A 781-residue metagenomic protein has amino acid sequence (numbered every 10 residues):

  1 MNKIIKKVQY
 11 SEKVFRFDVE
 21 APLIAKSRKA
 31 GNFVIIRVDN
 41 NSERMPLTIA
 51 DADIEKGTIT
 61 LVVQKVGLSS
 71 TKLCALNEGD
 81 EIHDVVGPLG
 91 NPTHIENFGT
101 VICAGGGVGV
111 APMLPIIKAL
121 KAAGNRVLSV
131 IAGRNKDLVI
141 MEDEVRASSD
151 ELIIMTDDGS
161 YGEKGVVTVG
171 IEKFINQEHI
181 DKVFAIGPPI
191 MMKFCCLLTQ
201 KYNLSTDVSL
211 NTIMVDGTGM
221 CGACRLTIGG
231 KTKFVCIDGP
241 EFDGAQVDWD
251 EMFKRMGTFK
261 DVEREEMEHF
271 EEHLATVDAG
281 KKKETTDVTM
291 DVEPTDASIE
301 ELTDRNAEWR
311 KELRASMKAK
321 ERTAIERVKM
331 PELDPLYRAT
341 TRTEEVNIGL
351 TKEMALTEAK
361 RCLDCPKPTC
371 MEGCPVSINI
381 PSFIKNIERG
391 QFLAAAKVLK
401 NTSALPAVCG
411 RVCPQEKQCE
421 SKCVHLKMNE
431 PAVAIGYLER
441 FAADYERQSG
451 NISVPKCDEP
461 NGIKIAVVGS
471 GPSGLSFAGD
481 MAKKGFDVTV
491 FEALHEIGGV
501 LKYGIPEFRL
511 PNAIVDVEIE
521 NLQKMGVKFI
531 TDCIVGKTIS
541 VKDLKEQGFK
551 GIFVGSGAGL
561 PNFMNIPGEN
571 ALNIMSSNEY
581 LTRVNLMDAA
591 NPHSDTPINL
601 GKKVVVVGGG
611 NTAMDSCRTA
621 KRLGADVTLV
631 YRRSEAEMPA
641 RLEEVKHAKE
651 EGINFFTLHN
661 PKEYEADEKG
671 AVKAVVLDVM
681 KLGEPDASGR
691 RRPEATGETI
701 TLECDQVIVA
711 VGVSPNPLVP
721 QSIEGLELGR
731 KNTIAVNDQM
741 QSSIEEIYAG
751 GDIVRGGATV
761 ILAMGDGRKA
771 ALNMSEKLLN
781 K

Functional and structural regions predicted by a protein language model:
M1-D80: Ferredoxin-reductase
L68-V215: FNR/FR-type flavoprotein reductase catalytic core
P112, P189-I190, N211-E241, K360-S382 (+1 more regions): Local cysteine-cluster metal-coordination motifs and their immediate loop/turn environment, predominantly Fe-S cluster
R134-D143, D487-V490, L494-M525, F529 (+2 more regions): Rossmann-like dinucleotide-binding cores of NAD(P)H-dependent redox enzymes
Q200-Y202, A339-E358, N379-R411, N429-K456 (+1 more regions): Ferredoxin-type iron-sulfur electron-transfer modules in oxidoreductases and energy-metabolism complexes
A442-E459, V517-K537, P561-L623, L728-S743: Glycine-rich dinucleotide-binding loop and its adjacent helix/turn
N570-G601, P685-G757: FAD-site-proximal beta/loop scaffold in flavoenzymes
S616, I753-L779: A conserved FAD-binding loop/helix module that cradles the flavin
